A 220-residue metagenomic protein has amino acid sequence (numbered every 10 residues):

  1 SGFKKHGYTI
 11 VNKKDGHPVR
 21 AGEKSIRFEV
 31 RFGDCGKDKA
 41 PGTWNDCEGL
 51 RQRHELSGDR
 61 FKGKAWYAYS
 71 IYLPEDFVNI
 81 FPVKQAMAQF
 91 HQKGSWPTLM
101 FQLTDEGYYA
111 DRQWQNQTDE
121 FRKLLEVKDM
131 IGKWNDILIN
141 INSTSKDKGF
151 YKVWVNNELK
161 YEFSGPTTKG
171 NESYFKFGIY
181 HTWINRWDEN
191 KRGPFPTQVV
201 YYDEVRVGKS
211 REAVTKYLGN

Functional and structural regions predicted by a protein language model:
S1-N220: Low-complexity, Ser/Thr/Pro/Gly-rich disordered linker/stalk regions
